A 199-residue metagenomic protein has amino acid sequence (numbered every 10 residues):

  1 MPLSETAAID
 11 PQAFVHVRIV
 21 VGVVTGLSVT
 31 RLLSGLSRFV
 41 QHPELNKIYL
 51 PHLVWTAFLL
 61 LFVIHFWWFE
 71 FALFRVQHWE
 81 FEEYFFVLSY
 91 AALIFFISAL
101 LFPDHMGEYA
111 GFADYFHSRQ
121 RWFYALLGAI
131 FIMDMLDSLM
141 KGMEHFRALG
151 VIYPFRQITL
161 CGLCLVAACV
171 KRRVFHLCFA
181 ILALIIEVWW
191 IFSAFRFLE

Functional and structural regions predicted by a protein language model:
P2-S28, L198-E199: Hydrophobic transmembrane alpha-helical segments in integral membrane proteins
A13-G22, Q77-F95: Alpha-helical transmembrane segments
R38-P51, R75-W79, G107-H117, A168-F179: Membrane-interface helix-boundary motifs at transmembrane edges
L50-L73: A generic, lipid-embedded transmembrane alpha helix
V54, H176-V188: Central hydrophobic cores of alpha-helical transmembrane segments in multi-pass integral membrane proteins
F86-R156: Membrane-proximal helix-loop-helix units in multi-pass membrane proteins
K141, W189-E199: Juxtamembrane boundary at the C-terminal end of a transmembrane helix
